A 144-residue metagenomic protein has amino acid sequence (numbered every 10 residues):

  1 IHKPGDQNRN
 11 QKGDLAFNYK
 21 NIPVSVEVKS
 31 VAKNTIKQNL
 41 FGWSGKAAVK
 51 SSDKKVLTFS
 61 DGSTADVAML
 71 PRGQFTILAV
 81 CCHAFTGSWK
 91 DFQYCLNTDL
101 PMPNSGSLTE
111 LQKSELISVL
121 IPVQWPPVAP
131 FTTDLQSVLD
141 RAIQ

Functional and structural regions predicted by a protein language model:
I1-N18: A short acidic/basic microdomain associated with nuclease active sites
N10-K12, N21-P23, R72-Q74: Short connector loops at helix/strand junctions that flank enzyme active sites, especially segments positioning acidic
A16, Q38-F41, Q93, S107-T109: Surface-exposed beta-strand edges and their flanking turn/coil or helix-capping segments
F17-E27: Active-site beta-strand-loop-beta-strand hairpin of nuclease catalytic cores that positions key catalytic residues
E27, A79, Q93-C95: Residues in well-ordered beta-strands of folded domains
K29-G87: Catalytic cores of nucleic-acid endonucleases
T64-A65, A84-Q144: Non-catalytic C-terminal interaction segments of nucleic acid-processing enzymes
